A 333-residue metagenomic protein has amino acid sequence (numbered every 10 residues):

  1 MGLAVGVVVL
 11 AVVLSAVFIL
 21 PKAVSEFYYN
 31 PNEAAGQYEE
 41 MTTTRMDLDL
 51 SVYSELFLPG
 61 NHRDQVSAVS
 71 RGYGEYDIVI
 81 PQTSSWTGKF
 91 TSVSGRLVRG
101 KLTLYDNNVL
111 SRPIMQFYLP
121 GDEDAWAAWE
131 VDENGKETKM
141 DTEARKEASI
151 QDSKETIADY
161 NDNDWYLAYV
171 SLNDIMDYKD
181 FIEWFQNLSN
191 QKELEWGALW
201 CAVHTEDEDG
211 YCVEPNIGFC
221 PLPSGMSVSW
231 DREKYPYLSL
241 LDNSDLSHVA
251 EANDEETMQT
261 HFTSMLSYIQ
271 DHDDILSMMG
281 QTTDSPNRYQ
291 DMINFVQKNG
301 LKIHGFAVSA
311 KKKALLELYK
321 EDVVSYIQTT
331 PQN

Functional and structural regions predicted by a protein language model:
L3-I19: Hydrophobic membrane-insertion alpha-helices, especially the h-region of bacterial N-terminal signal peptides
N30-D49: Short extracytoplasmic/periplasmic juxtamembrane "stem" segments immediately C-terminal to an N-terminal membrane anchor
S51-I114: Extracytoplasmic/periplasmic/luminal assembly and interaction segments in envelope/secretory/respiratory proteins
S94, G100-K101, C201-Q281: Low-complexity, serine/threonine/proline-enriched polar segments
Y105-D162: Short, compositionally biased low-complexity segments enriched in polar/charged residues
I182-N190, L318-V323: Short amphipathic alpha-helices in soluble, non-transmembrane regions that often serve as interface/regulatory elements
D284-I303: Acidic, glycine-rich flexible loop segments
S309, L315-T330: Short acidic amphipathic segments
